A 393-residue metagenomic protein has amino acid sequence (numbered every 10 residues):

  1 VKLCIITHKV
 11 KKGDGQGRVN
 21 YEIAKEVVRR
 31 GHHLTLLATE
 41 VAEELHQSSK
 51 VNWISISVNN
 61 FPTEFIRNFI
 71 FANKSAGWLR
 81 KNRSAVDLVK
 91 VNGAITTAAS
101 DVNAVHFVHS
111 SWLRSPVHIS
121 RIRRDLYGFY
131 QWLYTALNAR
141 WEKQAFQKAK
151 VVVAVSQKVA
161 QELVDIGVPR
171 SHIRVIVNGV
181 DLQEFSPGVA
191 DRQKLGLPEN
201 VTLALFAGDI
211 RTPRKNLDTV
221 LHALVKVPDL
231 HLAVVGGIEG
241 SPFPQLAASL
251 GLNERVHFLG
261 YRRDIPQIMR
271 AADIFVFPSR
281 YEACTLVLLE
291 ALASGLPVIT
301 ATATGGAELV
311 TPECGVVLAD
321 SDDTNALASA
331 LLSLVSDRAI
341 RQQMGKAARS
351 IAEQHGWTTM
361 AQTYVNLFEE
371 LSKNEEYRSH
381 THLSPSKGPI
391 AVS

Functional and structural regions predicted by a protein language model:
K143-V175, V180-E184: A short, active-site helix/loop in glycosyltransferases that binds the activated sugar's phosphate group
V180, A207-I210, H231-P244: Glycosyltransferase donor-sugar binding loop
S186-P198, I340, Y377-T381: A short helix/loop element that forms part of the nucleotide-sugar donor recognition site in Leloir-type
P198-K215, L221-L224: Conserved donor-binding/catalytic core segment of Leloir-type glycosyltransferases
Y261, R280: Aromatic "clamp/platform" in nucleotide-sugar-dependent glycosyltransferases that forms part of the donor/acceptor
P297-T300: Short hydrophobic beta-strand element within catalytic cores of glycosyltransferases and related nucleotide-activated
P312, V316-T324, S333-R338: Conserved acidic donor-binding segment of nucleotide-sugar-dependent glycosyltransferases
I340-Q354, N366: A short, well-ordered alpha-helix in the C-terminal region of glycosyltransferases
